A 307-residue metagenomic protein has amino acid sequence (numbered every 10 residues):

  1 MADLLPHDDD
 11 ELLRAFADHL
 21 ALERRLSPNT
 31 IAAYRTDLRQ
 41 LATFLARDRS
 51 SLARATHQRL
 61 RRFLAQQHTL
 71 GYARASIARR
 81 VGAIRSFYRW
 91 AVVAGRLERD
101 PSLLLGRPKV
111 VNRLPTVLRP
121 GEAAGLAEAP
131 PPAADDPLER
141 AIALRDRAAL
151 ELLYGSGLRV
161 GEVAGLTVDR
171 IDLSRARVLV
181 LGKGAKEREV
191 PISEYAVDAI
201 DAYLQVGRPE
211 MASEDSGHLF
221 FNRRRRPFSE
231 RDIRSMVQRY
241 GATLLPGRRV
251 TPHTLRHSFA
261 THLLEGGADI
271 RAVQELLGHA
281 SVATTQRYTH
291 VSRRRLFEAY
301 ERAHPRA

Functional and structural regions predicted by a protein language model:
M1-A307: Conserved catalytic core of the tyrosine transesterase superfamily
